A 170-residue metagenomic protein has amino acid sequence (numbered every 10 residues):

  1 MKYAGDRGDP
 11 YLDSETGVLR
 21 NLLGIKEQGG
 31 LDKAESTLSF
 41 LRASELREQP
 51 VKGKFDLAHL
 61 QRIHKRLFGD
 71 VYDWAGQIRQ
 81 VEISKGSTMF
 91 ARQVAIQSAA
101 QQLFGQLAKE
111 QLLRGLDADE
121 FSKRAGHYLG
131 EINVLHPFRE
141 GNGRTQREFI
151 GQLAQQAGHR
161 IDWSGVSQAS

Functional and structural regions predicted by a protein language model:
M1-S170: FIC/Doc superfamily catalytic core
